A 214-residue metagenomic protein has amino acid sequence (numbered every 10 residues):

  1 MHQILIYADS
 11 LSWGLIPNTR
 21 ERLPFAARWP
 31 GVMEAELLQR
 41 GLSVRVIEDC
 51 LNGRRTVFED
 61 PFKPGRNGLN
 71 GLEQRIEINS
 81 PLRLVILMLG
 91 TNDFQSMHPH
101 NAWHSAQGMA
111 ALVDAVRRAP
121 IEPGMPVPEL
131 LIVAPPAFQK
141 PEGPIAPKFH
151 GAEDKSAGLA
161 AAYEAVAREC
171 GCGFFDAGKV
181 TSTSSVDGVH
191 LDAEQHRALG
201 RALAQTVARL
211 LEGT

Functional and structural regions predicted by a protein language model:
M1-C50, R75-E77, V85, R197-A198: Serine-esterase "nucleophile elbow" of acetyl-processing enzymes
L11, N18, G53, N92 (+1 more regions): Residue-level marker for beta-strand->alpha-helix junctions and adjacent short loops that shape enzyme
G14, R54-T56, K140, S184: Generic structural signal for helix capping and beta-alpha/helix-loop junctions
R22-P24, F62-G65: Acidic-and-aromatic substrate-binding clefts and catalytic sites of carbohydrate-active enzymes
Q39, G65-T214: Alpha-helical cap/lid subdomain in secreted, periplasmic, or secretory-pathway luminal O-acyl-processing enzymes
V44-G53, A177-T181: Acidic carboxylate-rich catalytic motifs and surrounding loops in phosphoryl-/glycosyl-chemistry enzymes
L51-P64: N-terminal beta-loop-helix "entrance" segment that forms/cooperates in small-molecule cofactor or anionic ligand
